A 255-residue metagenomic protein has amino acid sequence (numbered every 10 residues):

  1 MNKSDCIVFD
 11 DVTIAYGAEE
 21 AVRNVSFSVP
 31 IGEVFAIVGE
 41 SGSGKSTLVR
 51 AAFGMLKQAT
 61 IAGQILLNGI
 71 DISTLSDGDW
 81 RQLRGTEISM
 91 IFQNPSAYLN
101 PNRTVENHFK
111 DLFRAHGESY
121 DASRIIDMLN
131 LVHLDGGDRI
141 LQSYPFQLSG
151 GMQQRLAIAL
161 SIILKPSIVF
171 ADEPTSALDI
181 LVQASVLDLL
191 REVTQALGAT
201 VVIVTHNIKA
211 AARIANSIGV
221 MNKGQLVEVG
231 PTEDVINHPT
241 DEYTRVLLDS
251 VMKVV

Functional and structural regions predicted by a protein language model:
I61-D71: Conserved ABC transporter NBD signature motif
D71, A122-R139, L248-D249: Conserved ABC ATPase "signature" region
I72-S89, A115, V235-P239: ABC ATPase NBD coupling module
Y144-L148, M152: Conserved ABC ATPase signature
I163-S167: A short, proline-enriched helix->beta-strand linker immediately N-terminal to the Walker B motif in ABC-type P-loop
V229-G230: ABC ATPase "signature
